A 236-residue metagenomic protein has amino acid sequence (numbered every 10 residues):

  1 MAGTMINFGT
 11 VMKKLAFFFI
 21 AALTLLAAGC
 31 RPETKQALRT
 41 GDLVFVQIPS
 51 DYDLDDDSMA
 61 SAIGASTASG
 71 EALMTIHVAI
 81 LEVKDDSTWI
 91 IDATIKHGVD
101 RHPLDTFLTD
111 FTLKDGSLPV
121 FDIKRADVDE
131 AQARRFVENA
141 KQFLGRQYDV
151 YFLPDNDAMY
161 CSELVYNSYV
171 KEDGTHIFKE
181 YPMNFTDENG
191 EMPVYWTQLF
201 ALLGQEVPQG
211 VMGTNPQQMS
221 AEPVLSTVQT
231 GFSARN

Functional and structural regions predicted by a protein language model:
A2-L15: Positively charged n-region of N-terminal signal peptides that target proteins for export
L15-T24: Sec-dependent N-terminal signal peptides
L26-G29: C-terminal motif of bacterial Sec signal peptides marking the signal peptidase cleavage site
I48-D122, Y148-N156: Glycine-rich catalytic cores of cysteine/serine-nucleophile enzymes that process amide/ester linkages in cell-envelope
S61, G116-M183: Active-site nucleophile-His-acid catalytic modules used for acyl/amide transfer and hydrolysis across diverse enzymes
L153-N236: Activation targets extended, charge/polar-rich intrinsically disordered C-terminal tails
